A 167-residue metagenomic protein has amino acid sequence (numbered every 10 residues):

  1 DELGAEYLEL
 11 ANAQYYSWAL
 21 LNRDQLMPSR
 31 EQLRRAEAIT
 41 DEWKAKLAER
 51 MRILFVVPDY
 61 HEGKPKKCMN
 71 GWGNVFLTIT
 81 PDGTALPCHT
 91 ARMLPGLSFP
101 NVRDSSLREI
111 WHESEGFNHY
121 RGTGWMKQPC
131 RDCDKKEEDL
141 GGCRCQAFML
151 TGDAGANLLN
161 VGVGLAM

Functional and structural regions predicted by a protein language model:
D1-A85, T90-S105: Radical SAM enzyme [4Fe-4S]-AdoMet core and its adjacent flexible, acidic and glycine-rich loops/tails across
T90-M167: Flexible mid-to-C-terminal extensions adjoining Fe-S/redox cofactors in radical SAM and related proteins
